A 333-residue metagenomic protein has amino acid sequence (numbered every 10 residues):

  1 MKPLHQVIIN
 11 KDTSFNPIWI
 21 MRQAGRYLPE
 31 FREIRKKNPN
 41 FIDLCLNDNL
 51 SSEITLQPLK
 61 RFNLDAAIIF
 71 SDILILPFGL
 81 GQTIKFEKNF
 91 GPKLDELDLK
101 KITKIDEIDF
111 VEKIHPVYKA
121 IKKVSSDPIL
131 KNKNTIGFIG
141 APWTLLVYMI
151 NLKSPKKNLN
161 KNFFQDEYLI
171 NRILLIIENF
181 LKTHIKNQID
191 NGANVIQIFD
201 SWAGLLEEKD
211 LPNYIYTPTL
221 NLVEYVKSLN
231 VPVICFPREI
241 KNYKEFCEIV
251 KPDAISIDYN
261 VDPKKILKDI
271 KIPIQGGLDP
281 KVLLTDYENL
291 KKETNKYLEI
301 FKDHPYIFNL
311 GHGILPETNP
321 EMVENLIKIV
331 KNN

Functional and structural regions predicted by a protein language model:
M1-F86, N221, P320-N333: N-terminal basic, low-complexity leaders that serve as flexible interaction/assembly modules and, when applicable, as
T13-F15, W19, A66-I68, N134-I136 (+5 more regions): Structural preference for beta-strand elements that scaffold enzyme active sites
P17, L59, V124, L181 (+6 more regions): Conserved, mostly hydrophobic/aromatic
I73-I84, F138-K161, I189-Y214: Active-site-proximal loop/short-helix segments that contain or immediately flank catalytic acid/base residue(s)
K85-N187: Active-site-proximal, glycine-rich beta->alpha crossover segments in alpha/beta enzymes that shape flexible
H115-N132, K209-V231, K268-K271, L326-N333: Alpha-helix-loop-beta-strand connector modules within alpha/beta enzyme cores
K153-I196, E208-Y216, L220-Y225, E245-E248 (+1 more regions): Alpha/beta enzyme core
K227-N333: Catalytic-face loop-and-helix region of soluble metabolic enzyme cores
